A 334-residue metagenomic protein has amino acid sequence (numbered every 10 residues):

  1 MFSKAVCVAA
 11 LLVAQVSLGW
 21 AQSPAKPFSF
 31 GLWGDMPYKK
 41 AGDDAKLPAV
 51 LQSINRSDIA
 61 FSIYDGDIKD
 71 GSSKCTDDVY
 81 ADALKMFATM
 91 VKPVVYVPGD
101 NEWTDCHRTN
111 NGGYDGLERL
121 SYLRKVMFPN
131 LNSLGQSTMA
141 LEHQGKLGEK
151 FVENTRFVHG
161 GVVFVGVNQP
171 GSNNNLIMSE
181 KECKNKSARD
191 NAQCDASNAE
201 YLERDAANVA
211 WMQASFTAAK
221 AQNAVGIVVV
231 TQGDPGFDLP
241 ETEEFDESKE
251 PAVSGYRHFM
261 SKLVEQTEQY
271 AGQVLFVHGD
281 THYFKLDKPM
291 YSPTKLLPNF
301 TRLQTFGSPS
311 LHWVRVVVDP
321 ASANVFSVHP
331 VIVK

Functional and structural regions predicted by a protein language model:
M1-C7: Bacterial N-terminal signal peptides that target proteins for export
C7-Q15: Bacterial N-terminal signal peptides
W20-V79: N-terminal active-site segment of His-dependent metallophosphoesterases
S23, Q52-F61, V165, K181-P289: His/acidic metal-ligating clusters that form di-metal
D35, S62, D67, G99 (+4 more regions): Divalent metal-coordination and catalytic microenvironments
K39-A41, D70-S72, P98-H107, S172-I177 (+2 more regions): Active-site environment of divalent metal-dependent phosphoester hydrolases
K74, D78-A207, W211, M290-V317: Extended active-site neighborhood of metal-dependent phosphoesterases/phosphodiesterases
D319-K334: A short C-terminal boundary segment appended to hydrolase-like catalytic domains
